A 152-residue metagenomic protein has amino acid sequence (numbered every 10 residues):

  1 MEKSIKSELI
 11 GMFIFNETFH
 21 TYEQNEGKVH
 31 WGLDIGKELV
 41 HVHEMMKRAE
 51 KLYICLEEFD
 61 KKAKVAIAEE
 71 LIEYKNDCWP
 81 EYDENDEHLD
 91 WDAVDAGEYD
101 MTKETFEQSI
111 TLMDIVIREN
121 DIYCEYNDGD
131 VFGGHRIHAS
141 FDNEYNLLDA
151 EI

Functional and structural regions predicted by a protein language model:
M1-I10, T18, K103-I152: Acidic, proline/glycine-rich low-complexity IDRs
M1-L89: N-terminal "domain-start" segment
C55-V131: Amphipathic protein-protein interaction modules
